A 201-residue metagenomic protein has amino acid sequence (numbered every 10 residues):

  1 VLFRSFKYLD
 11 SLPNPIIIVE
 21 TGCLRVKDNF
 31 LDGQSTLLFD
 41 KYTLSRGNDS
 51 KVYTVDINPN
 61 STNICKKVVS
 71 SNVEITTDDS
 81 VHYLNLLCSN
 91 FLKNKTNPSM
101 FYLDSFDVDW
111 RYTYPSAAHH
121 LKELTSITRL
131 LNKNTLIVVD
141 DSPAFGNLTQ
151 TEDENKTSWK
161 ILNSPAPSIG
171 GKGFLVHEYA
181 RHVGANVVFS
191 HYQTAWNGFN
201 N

Functional and structural regions predicted by a protein language model:
R4-S80: SAM cofactor-binding core of SAM-dependent methyltransferases, primarily the Rossmann-like beta-alpha-beta module
L9, Y83-K95: Short amphipathic alpha-helix with an adjacent loop that forms part of the alpha/beta core around
V19-T21, V55, F101-S105, I137-D141: Active-site flanking residues adjacent to catalytic metal/cofactor-binding acidic residues
C23-V26, P59-S61, V81-H82, F106-V108 (+2 more regions): Short, solvent-exposed loop/turn segments at secondary-structure junctions
Y42-R46, K93-K95, I127-K133: Short, conserved loop/helix-junction motifs that constitute active-site signature segments in enzyme catalytic cores
N72-E74, S99, T135: Short, conserved active-site loop motifs that form the nucleotide-linked donor/cofactor pocket
L92-S105, D109: Short SAM/SAH-binding signature in class I
D107-N201: C-terminal substrate-binding/active-site "lid" region of AdoMet-derived donor-dependent transferases
